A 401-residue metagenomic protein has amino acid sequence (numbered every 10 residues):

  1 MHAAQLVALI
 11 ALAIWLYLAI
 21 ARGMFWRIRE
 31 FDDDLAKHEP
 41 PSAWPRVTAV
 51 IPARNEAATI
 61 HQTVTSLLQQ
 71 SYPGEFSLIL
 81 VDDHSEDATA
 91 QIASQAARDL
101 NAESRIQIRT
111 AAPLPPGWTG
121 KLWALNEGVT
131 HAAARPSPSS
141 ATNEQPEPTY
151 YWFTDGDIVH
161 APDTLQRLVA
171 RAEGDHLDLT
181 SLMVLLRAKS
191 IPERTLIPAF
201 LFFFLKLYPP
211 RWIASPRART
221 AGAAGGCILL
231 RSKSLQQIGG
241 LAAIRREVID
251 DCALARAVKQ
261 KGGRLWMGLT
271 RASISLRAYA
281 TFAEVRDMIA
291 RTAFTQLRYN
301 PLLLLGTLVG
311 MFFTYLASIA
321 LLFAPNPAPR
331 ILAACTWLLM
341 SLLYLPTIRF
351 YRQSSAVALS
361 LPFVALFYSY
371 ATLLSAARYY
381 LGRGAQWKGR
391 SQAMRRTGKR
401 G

Functional and structural regions predicted by a protein language model:
M1-P41, P198, K206-P210, Y368: N-terminal membrane-anchoring/stem segments of glycan-assembly enzymes
P45-T48, S77: Cell-envelope/extracellular polymer assembly enzymes that use nucleotide-activated donors
A58-Q62, D87-A96, T110, D163: Acidic helix N-cap motif at the loop->helix transition within catalytic regions of sugar-transfer enzymes
T65-E75: Short, acidic, metal-binding catalytic loop of nucleotide-sugar glycosyltransferases
P73, D82-I92, A112-L114: A conserved acidic beta->alpha catalytic loop
L125, Y151: Short aromatic/hydrophobic "clamp" motif used to bind/position activated sugar donors
A172-K206, K233-Q236, L241-L303, A385 (+2 more regions): Catalytic donor/gating beta->alpha subdomain of glycosyltransferases that bind UDP-sugars
L303-G382: Membrane-embedded multi-pass helical conduit in multi-pass membrane proteins, especially envelope-biosynthetic
